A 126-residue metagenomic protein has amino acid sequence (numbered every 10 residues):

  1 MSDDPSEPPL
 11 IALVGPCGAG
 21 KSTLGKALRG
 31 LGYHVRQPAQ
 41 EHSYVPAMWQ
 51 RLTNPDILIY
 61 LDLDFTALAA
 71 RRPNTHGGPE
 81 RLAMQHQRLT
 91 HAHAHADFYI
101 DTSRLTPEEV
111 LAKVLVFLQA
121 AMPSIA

Functional and structural regions predicted by a protein language model:
S2, K26, A120-A126: C-terminal accessory "lid"/substrate-recognition subdomains
S2-P8: Phosphate-binding P-loop
D3, P16, K26-D56: Conserved substrate/cofactor phosphate-moiety recognition/catalytic segment in nucleotide-dependent phosphotransferases
L13: Hydrophobic anchor at the beta1->P-loop junction of P-loop NTPases
G20: Conserved glycine(s) of the Walker
T23: Conserved Walker
N54-R71, I100: Conserved phosphate-donor/acceptor-positioning beta-strand/loop module used by diverse small-molecule
N74-K113, I125-A126: Small-molecule kinase domains that catalyze NTP-dependent phosphoryl transfer to phosphate-bearing small molecules
